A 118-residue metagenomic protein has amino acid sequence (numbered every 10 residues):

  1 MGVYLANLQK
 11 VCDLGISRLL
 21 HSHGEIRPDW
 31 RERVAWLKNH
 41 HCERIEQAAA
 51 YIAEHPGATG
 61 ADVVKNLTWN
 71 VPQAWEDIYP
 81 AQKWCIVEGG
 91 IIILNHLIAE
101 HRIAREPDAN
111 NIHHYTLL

Functional and structural regions predicted by a protein language model:
G2-H55: Divalent-metal (often Zn2+) His-rich catalytic cores of metallo-beta-lactamase-fold enzymes
Y51-L118: C-terminal regulatory/interaction regions
